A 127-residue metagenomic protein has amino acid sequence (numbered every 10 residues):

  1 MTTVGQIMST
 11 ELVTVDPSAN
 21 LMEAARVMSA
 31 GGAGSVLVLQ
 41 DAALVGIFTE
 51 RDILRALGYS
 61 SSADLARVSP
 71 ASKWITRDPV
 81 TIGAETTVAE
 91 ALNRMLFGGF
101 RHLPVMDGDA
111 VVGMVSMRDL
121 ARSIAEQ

Functional and structural regions predicted by a protein language model:
M1-E11, T49-T81, T87-L96, V111-V112 (+1 more regions): Tandem CBS (Bateman) regulatory domains
M1-Q6, A19, V38-I47: Short charge-dense sequence patches
T14-G32, L39, I82-G99, M106 (+1 more regions): The conserved cystathionine-beta-synthase
N20-A25, L37-A42, A56-S62: Short, functional N-terminal and low-complexity linear motifs
M28-G31, V36-D52, M95, L103-R118: A glycine-centered beta-loop-beta connector
P70, R101-L103: C-terminal basic regulatory modules in eukaryotic proteins
